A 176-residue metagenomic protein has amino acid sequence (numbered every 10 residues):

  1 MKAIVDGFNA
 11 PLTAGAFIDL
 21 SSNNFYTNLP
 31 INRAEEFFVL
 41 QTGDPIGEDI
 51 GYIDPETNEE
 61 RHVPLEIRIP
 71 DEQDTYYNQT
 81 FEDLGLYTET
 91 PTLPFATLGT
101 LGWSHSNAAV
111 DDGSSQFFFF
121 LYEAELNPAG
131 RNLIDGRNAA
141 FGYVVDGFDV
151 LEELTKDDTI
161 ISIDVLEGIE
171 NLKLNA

Functional and structural regions predicted by a protein language model:
M1-A176: Cross-family detector of peptidyl-prolyl cis-trans isomerase
